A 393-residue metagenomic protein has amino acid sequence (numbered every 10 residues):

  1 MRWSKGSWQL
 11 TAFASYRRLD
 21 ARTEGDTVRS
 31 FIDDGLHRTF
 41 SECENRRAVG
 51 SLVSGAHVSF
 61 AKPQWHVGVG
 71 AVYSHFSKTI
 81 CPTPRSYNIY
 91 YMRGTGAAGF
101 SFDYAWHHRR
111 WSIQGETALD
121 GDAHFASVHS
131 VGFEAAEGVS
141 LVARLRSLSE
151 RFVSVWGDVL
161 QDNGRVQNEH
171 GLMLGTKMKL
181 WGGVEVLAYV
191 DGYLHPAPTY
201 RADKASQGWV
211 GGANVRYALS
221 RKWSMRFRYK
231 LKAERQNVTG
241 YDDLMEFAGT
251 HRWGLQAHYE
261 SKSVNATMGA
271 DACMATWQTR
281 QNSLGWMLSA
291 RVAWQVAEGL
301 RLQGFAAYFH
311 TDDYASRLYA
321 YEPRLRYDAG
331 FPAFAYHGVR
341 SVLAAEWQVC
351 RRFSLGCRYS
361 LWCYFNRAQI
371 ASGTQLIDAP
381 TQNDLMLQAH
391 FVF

Functional and structural regions predicted by a protein language model:
M1-T39, R47-S59: Aromatic- and glycine-enriched pocket-lining scaffold segments that form the walls of small-molecule binding clefts
F40, R85-Y87: A short, structure-level motif marking secondary-structure boundaries and short turns
R47, S51, A56-K62, V67-P82 (+1 more regions): Exposed, low-structure sequence patches enriched in small/polar residues
